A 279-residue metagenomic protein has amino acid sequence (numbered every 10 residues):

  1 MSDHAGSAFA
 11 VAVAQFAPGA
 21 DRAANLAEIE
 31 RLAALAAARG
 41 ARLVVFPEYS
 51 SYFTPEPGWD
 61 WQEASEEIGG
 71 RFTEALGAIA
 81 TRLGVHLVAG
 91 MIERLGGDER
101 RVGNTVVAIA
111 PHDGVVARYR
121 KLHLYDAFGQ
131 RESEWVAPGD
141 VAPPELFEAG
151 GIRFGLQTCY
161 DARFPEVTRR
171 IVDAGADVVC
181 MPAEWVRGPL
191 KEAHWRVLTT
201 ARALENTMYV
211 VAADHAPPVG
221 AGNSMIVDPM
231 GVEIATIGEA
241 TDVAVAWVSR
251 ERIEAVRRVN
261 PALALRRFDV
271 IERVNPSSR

Functional and structural regions predicted by a protein language model:
M1-L43: N-terminal glycine-/serine-/threonine-rich phosphate-binding loop
S2-V11, L146-G155, V178: Beta-strand-turn-beta hairpins that frame and shape the catalytic cleft of phosphate-ester-processing enzymes
Q15-A17, P47, R120, D214: Residue-level recognition of beta-strand->loop/alpha-helix junctions
R22, E30-H112, R118, V186-E205: Cys-nucleophile CN-hydrolase/nitrilase-fold catalytic domain and related Cys-dependent amidase chemistry that acts on
I68-V88, A162-A244: CN hydrolase (nitrilase-like) catalytic-core segments centered on the catalytic cysteine and neighboring Lys/Glu
A89-M91, N104-A108, E145, S224-I226 (+1 more regions): Short beta-strand scaffold segments in enzyme catalytic cores
G97-A174, R187-V197, A201, R258-A262 (+1 more regions): Active-site catalytic loop in hydrolytic enzyme cores
E251-R279: A short C-terminal boundary segment appended to hydrolase-like catalytic domains
